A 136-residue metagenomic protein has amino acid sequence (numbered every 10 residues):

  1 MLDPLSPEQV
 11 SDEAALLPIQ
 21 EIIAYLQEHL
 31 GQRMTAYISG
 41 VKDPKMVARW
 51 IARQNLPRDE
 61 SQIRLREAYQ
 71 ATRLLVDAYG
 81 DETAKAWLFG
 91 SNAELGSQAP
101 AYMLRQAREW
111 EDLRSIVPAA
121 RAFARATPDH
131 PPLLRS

Functional and structural regions predicted by a protein language model:
M1-S136: Non-transmembrane "mature" sequence context
